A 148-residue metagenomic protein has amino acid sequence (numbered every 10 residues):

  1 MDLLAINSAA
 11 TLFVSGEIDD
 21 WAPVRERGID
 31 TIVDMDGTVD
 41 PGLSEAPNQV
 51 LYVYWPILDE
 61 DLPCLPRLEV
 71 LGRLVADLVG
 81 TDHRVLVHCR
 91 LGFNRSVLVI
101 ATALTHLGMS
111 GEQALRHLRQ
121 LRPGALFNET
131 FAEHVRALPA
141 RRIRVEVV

Functional and structural regions predicted by a protein language model:
D2-R84, T105-H134: Cysteine-based protein phosphatase catalytic domain of the PTP/DSP
L78, D82-A101: A phosphate-binding catalytic loop at a beta-strand-loop-alpha-helix junction that coordinates phosphoryl groups
F127-V148: Charged C-terminal helix
